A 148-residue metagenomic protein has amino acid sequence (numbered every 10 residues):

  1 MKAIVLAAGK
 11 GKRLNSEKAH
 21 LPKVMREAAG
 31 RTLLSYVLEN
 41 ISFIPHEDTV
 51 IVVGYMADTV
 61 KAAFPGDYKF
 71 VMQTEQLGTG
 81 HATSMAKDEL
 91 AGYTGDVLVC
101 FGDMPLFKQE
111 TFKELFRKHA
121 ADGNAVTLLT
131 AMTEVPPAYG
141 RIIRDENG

Functional and structural regions predicted by a protein language model:
K2-V5, R13, E27, R31-A121 (+1 more regions): Conserved N-terminal catalytic core of the sugar/cofactor nucleotidyltransferase
A8, G54, A131-M132: Histidine-centered beta-alpha loop that forms part of the nucleotide-sugar donor binding/catalytic region in diverse
A19: Conserved N-terminal glycine-rich FAD pyrophosphate-binding loop of Rossmann-like flavoproteins
M25, F70, V126-L128: Conserved beta-strand scaffold positions in the cores of enzyme catalytic domains, especially in NTP/NDP-utilizing
T94, T133-G148: Rossmann-like NAD(P)H-binding beta-loop-alpha module
G95-V97, A125-T127, G140: Generic beta-strand structural signal
D122-M132: A short, conserved acidic/glycine-rich loop-to-beta-strand motif that forms the donor nucleotide-sugar/metal
